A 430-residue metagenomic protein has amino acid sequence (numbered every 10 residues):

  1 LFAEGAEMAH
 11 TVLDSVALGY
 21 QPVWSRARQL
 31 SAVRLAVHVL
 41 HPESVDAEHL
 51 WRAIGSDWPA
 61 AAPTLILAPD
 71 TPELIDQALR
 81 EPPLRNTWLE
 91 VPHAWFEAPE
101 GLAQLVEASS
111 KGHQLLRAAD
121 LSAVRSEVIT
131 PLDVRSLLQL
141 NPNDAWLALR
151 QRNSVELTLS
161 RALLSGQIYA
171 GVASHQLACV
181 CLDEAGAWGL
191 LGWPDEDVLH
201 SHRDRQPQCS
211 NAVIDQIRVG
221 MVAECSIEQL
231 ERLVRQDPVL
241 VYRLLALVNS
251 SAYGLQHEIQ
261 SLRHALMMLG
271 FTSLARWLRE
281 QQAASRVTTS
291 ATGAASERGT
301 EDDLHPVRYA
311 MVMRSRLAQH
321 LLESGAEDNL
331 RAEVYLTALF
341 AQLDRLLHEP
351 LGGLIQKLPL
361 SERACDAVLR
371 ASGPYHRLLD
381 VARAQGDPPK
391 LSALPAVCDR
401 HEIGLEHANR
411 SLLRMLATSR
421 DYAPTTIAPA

Functional and structural regions predicted by a protein language model:
L1-M8, A430: Short, low-complexity N-terminal regulatory "tails/caps" that precede and couple sensory modules
G5-W88, W95-P99, Q104, P306 (+1 more regions): Bacterial c-di-GMP phosphodiesterase EAL domain
S15-Y20, V33-V37, T64-L65, R85-T87 (+5 more regions): Generic preference for hydrophobic/aromatic residues in regular secondary structure cores
P22, A68-D70, P83, P92-A94 (+8 more regions): Short, solvent-exposed coil/turn linker segments
H41-L50, A119-R125, L140, V222-E224 (+1 more regions): Generic structural signal for short, solvent-exposed loop/turn connectors between secondary structure elements
A62, W146-A430: Conserved alpha-helical "signature site" that marks functionally important helical segments or helix/loop junctions
E81-E196, E333: The catalytic core of metal-dependent phosphodiesterases that act on cyclic dinucleotides
